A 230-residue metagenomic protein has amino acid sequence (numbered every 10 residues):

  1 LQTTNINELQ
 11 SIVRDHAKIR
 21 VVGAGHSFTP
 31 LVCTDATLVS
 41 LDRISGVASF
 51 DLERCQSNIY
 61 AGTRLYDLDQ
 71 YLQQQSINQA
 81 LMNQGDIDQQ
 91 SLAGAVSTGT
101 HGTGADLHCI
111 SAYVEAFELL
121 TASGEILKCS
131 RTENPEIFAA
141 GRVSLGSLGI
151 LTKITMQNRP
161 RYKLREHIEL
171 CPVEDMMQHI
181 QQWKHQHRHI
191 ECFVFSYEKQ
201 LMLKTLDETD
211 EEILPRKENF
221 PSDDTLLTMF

Functional and structural regions predicted by a protein language model:
L1-D86, G99-G104, C192: Glycine-rich N-terminal segment of FAD-binding domains in flavoprotein oxidoreductases, spanning the beta-loop-helix
H16, H26, H101, H108 (+3 more regions): Histidine (H) residue identity feature
T29-A48, G102-G124, I150-Q157: Structural signature of FAD isoalloxazine-binding scaffolds in flavoprotein oxidoreductases
S40-D42, L72, Q79, I110-A112 (+3 more regions): Alpha-helix boundary/interfacial micro-motifs
S76-N78, H108, T205: Glycine-centered secondary-structure boundary/capping sites
Q89: Short loop/turn segments at beta-alpha junctions that line or gate ligand-sensing/allosteric surfaces
E115-F230: C-terminal substrate-binding/cap subdomain adjacent to the FAD-binding core in PCMH-type and related FAD-linked
